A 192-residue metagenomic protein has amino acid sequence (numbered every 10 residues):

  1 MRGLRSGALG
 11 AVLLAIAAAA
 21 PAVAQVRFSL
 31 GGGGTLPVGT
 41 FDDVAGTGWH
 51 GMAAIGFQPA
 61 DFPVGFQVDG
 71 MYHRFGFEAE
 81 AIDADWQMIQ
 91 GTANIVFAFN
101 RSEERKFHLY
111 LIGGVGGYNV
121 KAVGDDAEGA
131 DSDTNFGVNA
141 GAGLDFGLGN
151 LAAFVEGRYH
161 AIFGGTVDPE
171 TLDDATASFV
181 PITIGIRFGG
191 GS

Functional and structural regions predicted by a protein language model:
M1-V26, G191-S192: Cleavable N-terminal export/targeting peptides
A24-V26, A45-G51, D85-G91, F107 (+2 more regions): Residues that define the transmembrane beta-barrel architecture of outer-membrane proteins
V26-D42: Short N-terminal segments immediately surrounding and downstream of signal-peptide cleavage
V26-F28, D61-F66, N150-A153, S192: Repeated loop/turn-to-beta-strand initiation elements of outer-membrane beta-barrel proteins
L30-G34, V68-Y72, L111-G117, A142-L144 (+2 more regions): Transmembrane beta-barrel strands of outer-membrane/channel proteins
T40-T47, G76-A84, K121-A130, T134-F136 (+1 more regions): Outer-membrane beta-barrel translocator domains and adjoining extracellular loop/strand segments of Gram-negative
A54-D125, V180-I182, R187-G191: Gram-negative (and chloroplast) outer-membrane scaffold detector with strong preference for beta-barrel transmembrane
R74-A79, W86-M88, F146-S192: Predominantly the C-terminal beta-signal and adjacent terminal strand-loop region of outer-membrane beta-barrel
